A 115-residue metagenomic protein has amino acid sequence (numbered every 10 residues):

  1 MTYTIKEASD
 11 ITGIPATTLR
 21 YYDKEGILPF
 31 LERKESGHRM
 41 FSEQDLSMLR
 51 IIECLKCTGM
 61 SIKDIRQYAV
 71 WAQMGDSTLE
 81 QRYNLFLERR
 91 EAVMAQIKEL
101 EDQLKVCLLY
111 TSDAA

Functional and structural regions predicted by a protein language model:
M1-R66: Basic helix-turn-helix/winged-helix DNA-binding cores and closely related short helical interaction motifs
Y3, R50-E53, Q81, E88-E91 (+1 more regions): Positions in alpha-helical segments
E35, K56-G59, Q73-D76, M94-I97 (+1 more regions): Residues at alpha-helix boundaries and short interhelical turns
R66-A92: Short, charged recognition helix plus adjacent turn of helix-turn-helix-like nucleic-acid-binding domains
Q67, V106-L109: Amphipathic alpha-helical interaction segments
F86, R90-L100, L104-C107: Amphipathic alpha-helical coiled-coil segments
Y110-A115: Conserved small/polar residues in nucleotide/adenosyl-binding loops
